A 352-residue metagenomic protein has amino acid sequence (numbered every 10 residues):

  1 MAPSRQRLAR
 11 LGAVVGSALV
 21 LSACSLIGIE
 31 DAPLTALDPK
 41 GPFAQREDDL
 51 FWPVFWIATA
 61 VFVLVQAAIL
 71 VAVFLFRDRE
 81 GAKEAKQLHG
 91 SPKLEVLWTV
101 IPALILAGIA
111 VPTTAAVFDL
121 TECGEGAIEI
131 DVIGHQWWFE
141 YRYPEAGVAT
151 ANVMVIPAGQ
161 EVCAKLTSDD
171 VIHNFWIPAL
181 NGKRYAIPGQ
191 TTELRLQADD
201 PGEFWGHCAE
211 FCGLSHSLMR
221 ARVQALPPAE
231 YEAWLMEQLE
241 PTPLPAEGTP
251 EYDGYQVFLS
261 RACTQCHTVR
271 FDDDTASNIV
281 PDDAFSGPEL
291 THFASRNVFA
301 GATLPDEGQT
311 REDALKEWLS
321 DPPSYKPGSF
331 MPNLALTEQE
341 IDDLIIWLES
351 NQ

Functional and structural regions predicted by a protein language model:
M1-I27: N-terminal secretory/membrane targeting signals
S4-L11, Q45-L64, V100: Membrane-entry segments of alpha-helical transmembrane domains in multi-pass membrane proteins
V15, L19, T59, V63 (+2 more regions): Alpha-helical transmembrane spans of integral membrane proteins, capturing the lipid-embedded, hydrophobic core of TM
S25-P53, V73-F285, A300-D321, Y325-P327 (+1 more regions): Non-transmembrane, membrane-proximal soluble domains of secreted or membrane proteins
F62-F76: Alpha-helical transmembrane segments
W347-N351: Aromatic- and Gly/Pro-enriched helix-to-coil junctions and flexible linker segments
